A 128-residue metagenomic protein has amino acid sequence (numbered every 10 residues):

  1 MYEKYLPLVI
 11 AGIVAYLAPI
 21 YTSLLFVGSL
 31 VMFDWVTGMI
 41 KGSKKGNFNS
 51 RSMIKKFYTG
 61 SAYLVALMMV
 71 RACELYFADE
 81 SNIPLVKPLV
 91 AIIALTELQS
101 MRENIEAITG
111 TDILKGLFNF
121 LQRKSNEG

Functional and structural regions predicted by a protein language model:
M1, L95-G128: Membrane-proximal cytosolic segments adjacent to transmembrane helices
M1-L8, K41, S61-V65: Short hydrophobic alpha-helical membrane-embedded segments
Y5-V14, L67-R71: Hydrophobic, membrane-inserted alpha-helices
L17-S23: Transmembrane helix interruption/hinge and helix-loop junction motifs
V27-T37, Y63-R71, I92-S100: Alpha-helical transmembrane segments of multi-pass membrane proteins
M32, T37-F48, F118: N-terminal intrinsically disordered, cationic/polar leader segments that include organellar targeting peptides
K45-Y63: Juxtamembrane helix-capping/reentrant segments at transmembrane boundaries
F57-A94: Mid-chain, well-packed structural core segment of small domains
